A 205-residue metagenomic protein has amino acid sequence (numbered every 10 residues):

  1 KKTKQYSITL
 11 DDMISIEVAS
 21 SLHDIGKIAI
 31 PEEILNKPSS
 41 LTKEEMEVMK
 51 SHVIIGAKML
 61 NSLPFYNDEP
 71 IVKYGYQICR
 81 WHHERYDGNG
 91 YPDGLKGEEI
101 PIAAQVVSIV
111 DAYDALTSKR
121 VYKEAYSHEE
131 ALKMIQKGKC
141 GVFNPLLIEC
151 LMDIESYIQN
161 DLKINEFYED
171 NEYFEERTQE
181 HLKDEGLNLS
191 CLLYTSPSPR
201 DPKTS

Functional and structural regions predicted by a protein language model:
K1-L192: Metal-dependent catalytic cores of enzymes that make or break cyclic nucleotides and related phosphoester linkages
C191-Y194, P199-S205: Single conserved hydrophobic/aromatic residue that forms the stacking wall/gate of nucleotide- or nucleobase-binding
